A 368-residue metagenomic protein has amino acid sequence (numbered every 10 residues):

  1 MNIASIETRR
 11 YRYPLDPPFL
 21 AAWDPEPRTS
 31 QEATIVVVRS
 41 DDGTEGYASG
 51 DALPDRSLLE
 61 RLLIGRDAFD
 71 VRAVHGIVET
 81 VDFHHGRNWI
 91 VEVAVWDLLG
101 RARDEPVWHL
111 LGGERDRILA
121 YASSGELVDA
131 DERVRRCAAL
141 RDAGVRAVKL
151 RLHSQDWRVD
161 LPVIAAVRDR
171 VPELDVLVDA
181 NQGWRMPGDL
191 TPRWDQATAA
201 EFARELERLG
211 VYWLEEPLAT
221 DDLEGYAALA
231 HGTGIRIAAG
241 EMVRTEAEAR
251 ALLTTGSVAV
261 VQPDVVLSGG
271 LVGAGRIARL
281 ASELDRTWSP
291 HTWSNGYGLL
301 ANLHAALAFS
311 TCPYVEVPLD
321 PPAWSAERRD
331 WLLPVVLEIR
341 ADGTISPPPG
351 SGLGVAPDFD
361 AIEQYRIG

Functional and structural regions predicted by a protein language model:
N2-L15, D24-P27, A33, D41 (+2 more regions): Flexible C-terminal active-site loop/helix
I3, G43, L59, V91 (+8 more regions): Conserved, mostly hydrophobic/aromatic
S5-E7, V38-R103: Metal- or metallocofactor-binding catalytic centers and their adjacent structured scaffolds across diverse enzyme
G50, A122-G125, L150-L152, V178-Q182 (+6 more regions): A cross-domain feature marking catalytic cores of carbohydrate-active enzymes and several ubiquitous metabolic/repair
R66, D70-A73, A219-A238, V243-T344: Shared catalytic-loop signature of beta/alpha-barrel
E92-L127: Glycine-rich, aromatic-flanked loop segments that form ligand/cofactor-binding clefts across common enzyme folds
R117-T233: Metal-dependent enolase-superfamily TIM-barrel catalytic cores that perform enediolate-based chemistry
